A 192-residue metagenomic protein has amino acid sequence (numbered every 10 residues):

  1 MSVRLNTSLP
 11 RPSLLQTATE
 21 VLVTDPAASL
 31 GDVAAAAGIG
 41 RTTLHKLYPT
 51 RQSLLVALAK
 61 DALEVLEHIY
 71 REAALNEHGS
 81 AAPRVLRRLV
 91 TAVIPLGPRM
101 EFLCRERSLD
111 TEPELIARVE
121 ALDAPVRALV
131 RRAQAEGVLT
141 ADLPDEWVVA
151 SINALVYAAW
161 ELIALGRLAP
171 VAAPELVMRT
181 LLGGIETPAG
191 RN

Functional and structural regions predicted by a protein language model:
M1-A36, Q52-S53: Basic, helix-initiating cap at the start of DNA-binding domains
T17-T24, V65-N76, A154-L162: Solvent-exposed, amphipathic alpha-helical segments
G38-Y48: Short hydrophobic/aromatic patch on the recognition helix
Y48, L55-A62: Alpha-helical DNA-contacting segments of helix-turn-helix folds
S53, I94-R127: Short secondary-structure transition hinges
A57, H68-R99, D110-E114: Hydrophobic alpha-helical connector segments
C104-S108, P113-I116, E120, A135-T180 (+1 more regions): Hydrophobic/aromatic-rich alpha-helical bundle segments in the mid-to-C-terminal region
